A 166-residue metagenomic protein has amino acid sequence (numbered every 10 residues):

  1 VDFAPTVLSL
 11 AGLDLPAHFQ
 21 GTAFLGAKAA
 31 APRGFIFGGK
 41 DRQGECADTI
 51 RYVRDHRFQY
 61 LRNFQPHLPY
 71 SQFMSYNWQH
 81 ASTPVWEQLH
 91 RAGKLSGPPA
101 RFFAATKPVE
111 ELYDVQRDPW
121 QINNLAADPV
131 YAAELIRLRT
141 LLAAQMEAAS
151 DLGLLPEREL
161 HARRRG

Functional and structural regions predicted by a protein language model:
V1-D55, N123-N124, Y131-T140, L154-L155 (+1 more regions): Polar, surface-exposed loop/tail segments that function as active-site lids or cofactor/substrate-recognition elements
L25, W86-R91, A100-R101, A132 (+2 more regions): Generic detector of well-ordered alpha-helical segments enriched in charged/polar residues, highlighting helical
Q43-A127, P156, A162-R163: C-terminal, low-complexity/hydrophilic appendages and adjacent surface loops of extracellular/periplasmic anionic
H56-P69, A132-A148: C-terminal, active-site-flanking charged/polar segments
E147-A148, G153, L160-R163: Terminal, compositionally biased segments used for targeting/anchoring and flexible tails
